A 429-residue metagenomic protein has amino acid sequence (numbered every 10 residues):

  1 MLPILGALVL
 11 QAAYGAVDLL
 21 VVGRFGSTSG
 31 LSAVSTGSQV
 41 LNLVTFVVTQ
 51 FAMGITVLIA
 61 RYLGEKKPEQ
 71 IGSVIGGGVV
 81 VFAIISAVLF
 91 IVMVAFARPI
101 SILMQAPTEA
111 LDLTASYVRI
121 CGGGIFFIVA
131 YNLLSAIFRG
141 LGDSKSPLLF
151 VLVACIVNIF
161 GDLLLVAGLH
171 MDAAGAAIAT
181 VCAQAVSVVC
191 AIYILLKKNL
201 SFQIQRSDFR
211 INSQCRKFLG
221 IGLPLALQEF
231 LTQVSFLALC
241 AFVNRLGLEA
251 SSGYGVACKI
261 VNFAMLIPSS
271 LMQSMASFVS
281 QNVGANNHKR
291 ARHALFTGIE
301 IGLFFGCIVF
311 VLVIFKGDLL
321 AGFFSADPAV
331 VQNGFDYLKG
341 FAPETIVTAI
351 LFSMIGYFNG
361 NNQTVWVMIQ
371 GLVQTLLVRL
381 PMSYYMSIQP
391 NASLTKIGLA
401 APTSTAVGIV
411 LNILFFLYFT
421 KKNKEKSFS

Functional and structural regions predicted by a protein language model:
M1, I59-F126, G168-L223, V279-E344 (+1 more regions): Short alpha-helical transmembrane segments in multi-pass integral membrane proteins
M1-T56, A60, L223-V243: Signature of the first transmembrane helix
P3-G15, I120, A154, A183-S187 (+4 more regions): Transmembrane helical elements of multi-pass membrane transporters/channels
I4, L8, L20, V57 (+16 more regions): Transmembrane alpha-helix boundary and packing residues in multipass membrane permease domains and related
A13-S32, S101-T108, L164-M171, F230-F263 (+3 more regions): Helix-terminus/linker motif at the lipid-water interface of multi-pass membrane proteins
L31-I91, I128-P147, G253-V311, F315-G317 (+1 more regions): Small-residue-rich hydrophobic transmembrane alpha-helices
L43-F46, N158-D162, S187-I192, F263-L266 (+3 more regions): Hydrophobic transmembrane alpha-helices of multi-pass small-molecule transporters
A52, C121-R139, P147-C155, A176-V189 (+5 more regions): Short runs within selected transmembrane alpha-helices of multi-pass transporters and secretion channels
